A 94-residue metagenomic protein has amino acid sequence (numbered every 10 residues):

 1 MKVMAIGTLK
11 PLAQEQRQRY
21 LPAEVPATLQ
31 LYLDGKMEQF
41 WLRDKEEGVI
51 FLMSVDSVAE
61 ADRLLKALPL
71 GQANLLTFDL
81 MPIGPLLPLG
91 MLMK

Functional and structural regions predicted by a protein language model:
M1-K94: Conserved, structured core segments of small domains
